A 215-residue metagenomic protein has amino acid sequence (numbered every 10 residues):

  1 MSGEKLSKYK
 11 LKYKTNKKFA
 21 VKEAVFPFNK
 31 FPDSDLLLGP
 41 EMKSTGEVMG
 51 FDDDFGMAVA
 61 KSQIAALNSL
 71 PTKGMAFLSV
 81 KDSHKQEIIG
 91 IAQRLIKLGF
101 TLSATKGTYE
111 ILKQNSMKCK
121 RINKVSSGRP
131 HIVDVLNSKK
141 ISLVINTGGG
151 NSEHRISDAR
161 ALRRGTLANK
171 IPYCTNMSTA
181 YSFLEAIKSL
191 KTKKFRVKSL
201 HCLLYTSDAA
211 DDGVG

Functional and structural regions predicted by a protein language model:
M1-C174, A180-F183, K193, L203: ATP-dependent carboxylate/acyl-activation modules
K188-L190: C-terminal helix-rich "cap/oligomerization" subdomain common to oxidoreductases
Y205-A210: Conserved small/polar residues in nucleotide/adenosyl-binding loops
